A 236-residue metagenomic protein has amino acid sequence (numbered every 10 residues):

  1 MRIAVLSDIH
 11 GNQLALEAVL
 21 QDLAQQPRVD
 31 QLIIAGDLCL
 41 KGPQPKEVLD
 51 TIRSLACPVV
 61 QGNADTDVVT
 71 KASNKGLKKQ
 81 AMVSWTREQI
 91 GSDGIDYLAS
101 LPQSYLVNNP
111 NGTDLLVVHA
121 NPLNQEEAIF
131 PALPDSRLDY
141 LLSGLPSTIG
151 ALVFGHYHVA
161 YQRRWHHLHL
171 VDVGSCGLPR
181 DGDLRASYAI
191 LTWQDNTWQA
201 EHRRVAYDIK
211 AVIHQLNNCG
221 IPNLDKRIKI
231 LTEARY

Functional and structural regions predicted by a protein language model:
M1-A4, L106-L116, W165-H169, W198-Q199: Beta-strand-turn-beta hairpins that frame and shape the catalytic cleft of phosphate-ester-processing enzymes
R2-S7, G11-A99: Core catalytic region of metal-dependent phosphoesterases/phosphodiesterases, especially metallo-beta-lactamase-like
I9, D37, N63, L101 (+3 more regions): Fold-independent oxyanion-binding glycine-rich loops and adjacent beta-strand/coil segments at enzyme active sites
H10-A15, L40-P43, A64-T70, Q125 (+2 more regions): Active-site environment of divalent metal-dependent phosphoester hydrolases
Q26-R28, I90-Q162: His/acidic metal-ligating clusters that form di-metal
K71-S73, I129, H214: Short aromatic-enriched loop/helix-cap "lid" or pocket-rim segments at secondary-structure transitions that line
R164-Y236: Acidic, His/Gly-rich catalytic cores of divalent-metal-dependent hydrolytic chemistry
